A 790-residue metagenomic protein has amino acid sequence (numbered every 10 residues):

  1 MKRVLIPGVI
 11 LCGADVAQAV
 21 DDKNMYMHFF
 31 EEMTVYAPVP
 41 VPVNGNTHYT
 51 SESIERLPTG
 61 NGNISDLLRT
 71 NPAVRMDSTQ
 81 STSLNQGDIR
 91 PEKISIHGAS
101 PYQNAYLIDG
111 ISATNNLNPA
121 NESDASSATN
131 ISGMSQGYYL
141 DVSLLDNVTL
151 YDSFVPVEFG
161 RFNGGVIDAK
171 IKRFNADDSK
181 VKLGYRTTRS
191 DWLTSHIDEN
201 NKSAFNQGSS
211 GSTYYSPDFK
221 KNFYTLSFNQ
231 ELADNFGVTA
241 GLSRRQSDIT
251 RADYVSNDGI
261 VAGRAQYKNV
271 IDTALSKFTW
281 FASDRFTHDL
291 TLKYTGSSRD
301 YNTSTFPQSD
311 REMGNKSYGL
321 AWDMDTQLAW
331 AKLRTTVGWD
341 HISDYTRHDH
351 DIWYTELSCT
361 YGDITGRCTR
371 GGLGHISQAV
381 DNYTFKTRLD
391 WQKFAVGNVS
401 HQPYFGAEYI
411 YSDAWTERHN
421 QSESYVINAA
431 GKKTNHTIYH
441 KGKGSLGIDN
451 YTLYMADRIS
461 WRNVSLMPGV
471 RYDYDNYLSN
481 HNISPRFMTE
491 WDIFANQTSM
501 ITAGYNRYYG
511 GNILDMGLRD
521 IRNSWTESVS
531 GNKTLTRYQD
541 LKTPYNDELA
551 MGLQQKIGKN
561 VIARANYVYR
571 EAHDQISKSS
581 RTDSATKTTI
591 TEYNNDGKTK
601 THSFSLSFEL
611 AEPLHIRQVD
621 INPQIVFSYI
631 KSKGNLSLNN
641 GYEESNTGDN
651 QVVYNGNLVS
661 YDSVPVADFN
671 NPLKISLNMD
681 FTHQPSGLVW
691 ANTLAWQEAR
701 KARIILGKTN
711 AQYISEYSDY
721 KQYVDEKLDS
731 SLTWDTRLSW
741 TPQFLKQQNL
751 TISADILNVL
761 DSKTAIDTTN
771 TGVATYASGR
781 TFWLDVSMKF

Functional and structural regions predicted by a protein language model:
D22, V39-P156, V166, K170-K172 (+2 more regions): Periplasmic N-terminal accessory/gating domains of Gram-negative outer-membrane beta-barrel systems
N116, K578, G687, A695-I714 (+2 more regions): C-terminal beta-signal and adjacent terminal beta-strands/loops of Gram-negative outer-membrane beta-barrel proteins
S123, S298, N476, F494-P544 (+3 more regions): Surface-exposed extracellular loop regions of Gram-negative outer-membrane beta-barrel proteins, predominantly
S179-K182, T213-S298, N315-K332, G397 (+1 more regions): Transmembrane beta-barrel wall of Gram-negative outer-membrane proteins
V181-R189, A240-R244, L290-G296, T335-H341 (+9 more regions): Transmembrane beta-barrel strands of outer-membrane/channel proteins
L275-S298, R311-L478, S603-P613, R617-S628: Face-selective signature of the C-terminal outer-membrane beta-barrel domain
T335-G338, I342-H348, S528-N594, E609-P613: Membrane-embedded beta-barrel scaffold of Gram-negative outer-membrane proteins
S460-S465, Y567-I576, D583-K708: Gram-negative outer-membrane beta-barrel transporters
